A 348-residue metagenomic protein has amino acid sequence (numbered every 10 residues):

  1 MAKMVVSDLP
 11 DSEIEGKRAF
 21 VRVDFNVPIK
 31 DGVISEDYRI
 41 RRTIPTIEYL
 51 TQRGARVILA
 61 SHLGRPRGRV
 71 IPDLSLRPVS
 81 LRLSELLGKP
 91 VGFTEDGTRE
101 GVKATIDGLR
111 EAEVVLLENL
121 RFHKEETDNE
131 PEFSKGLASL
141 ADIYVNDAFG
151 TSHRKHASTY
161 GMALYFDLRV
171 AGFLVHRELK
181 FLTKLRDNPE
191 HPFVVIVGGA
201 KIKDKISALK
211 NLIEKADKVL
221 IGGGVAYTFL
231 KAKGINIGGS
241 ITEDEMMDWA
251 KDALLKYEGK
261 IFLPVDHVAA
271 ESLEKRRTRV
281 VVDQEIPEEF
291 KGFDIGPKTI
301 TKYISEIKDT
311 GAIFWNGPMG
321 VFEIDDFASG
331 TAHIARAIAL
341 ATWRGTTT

Functional and structural regions predicted by a protein language model:
M1-T348: Active-site loop-to-helix "anion-binding N-cap" substructures in soluble metabolic enzymes
